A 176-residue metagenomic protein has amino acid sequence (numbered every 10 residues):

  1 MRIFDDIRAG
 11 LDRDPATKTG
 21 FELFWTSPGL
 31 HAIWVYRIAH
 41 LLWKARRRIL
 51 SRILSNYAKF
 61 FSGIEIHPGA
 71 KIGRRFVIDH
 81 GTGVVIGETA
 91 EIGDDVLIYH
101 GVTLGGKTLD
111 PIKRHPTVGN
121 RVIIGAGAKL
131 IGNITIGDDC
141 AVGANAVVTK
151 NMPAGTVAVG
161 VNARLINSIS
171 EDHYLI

Functional and structural regions predicted by a protein language model:
M1-S62, H173-I176: Terminal amphipathic alpha-helical/low-complexity segments used for targeting or macromolecular assembly
S62, H67-P68, G73-R74, D79-E88 (+11 more regions): Left-handed beta-helix
